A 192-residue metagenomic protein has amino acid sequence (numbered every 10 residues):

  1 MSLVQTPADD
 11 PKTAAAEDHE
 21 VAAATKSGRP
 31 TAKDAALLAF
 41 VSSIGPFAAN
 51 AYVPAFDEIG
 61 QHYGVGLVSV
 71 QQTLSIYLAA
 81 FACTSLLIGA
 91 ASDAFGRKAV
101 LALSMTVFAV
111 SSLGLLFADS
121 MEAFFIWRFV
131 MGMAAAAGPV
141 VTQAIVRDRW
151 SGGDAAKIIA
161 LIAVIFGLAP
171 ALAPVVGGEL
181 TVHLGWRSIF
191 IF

Functional and structural regions predicted by a protein language model:
S2-G45: Cytosolic juxtamembrane N-terminal segment immediately preceding the first transmembrane helix of multi-pass
K33-L67: Extracytoplasmic
S42, L74, L78, M105 (+1 more regions): Small-residue-rich transmembrane alpha-helices and their cytosolic helix-loop interfaces in multi-pass secondary
N50, L78-L86, A136, P170-A171: Residue-level signature of mid-helix packing/kink "hotspots" within the transmembrane helices of 12-pass Major
C83-M121: Conserved MFS/SLC helix-loop-helix module at the cytosolic interface between two early adjacent transmembrane helices
A123, A160-F192: Helix-loop-helix hairpin linking two adjacent transmembrane segments in secondary transporters
W127-F166: Cytoplasmic helix-loop-helix junction between adjacent transmembrane helices in 12-TM secondary transporters
